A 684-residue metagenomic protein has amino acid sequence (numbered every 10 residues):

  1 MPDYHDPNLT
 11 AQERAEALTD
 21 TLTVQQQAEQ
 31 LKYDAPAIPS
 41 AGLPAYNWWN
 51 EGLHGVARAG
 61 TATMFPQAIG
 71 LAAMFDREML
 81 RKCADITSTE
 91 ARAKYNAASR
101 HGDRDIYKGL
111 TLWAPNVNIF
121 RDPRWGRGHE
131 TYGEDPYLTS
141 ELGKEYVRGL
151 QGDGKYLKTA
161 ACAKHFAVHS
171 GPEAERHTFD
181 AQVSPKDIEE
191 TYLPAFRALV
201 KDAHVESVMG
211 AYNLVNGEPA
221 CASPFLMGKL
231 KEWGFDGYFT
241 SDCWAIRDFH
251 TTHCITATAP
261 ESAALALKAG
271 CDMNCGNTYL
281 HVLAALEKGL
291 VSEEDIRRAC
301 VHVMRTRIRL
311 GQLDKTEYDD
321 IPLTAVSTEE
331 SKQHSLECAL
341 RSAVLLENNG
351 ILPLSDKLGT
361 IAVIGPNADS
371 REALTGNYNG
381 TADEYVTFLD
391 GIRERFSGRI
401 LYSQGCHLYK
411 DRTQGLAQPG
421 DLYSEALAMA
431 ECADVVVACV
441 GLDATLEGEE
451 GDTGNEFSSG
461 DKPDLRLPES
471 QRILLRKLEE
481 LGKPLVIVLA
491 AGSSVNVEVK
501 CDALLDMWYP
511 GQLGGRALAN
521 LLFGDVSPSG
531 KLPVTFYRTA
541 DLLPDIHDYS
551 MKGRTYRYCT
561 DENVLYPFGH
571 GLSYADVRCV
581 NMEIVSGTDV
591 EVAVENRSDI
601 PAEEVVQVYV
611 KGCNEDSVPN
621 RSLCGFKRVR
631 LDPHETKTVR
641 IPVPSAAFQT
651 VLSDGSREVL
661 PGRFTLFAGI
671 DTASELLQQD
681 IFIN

Functional and structural regions predicted by a protein language model:
M1-S653, E658-S674, F682-N684: Glycoside hydrolase catalytic-domain context in secreted enzymes
